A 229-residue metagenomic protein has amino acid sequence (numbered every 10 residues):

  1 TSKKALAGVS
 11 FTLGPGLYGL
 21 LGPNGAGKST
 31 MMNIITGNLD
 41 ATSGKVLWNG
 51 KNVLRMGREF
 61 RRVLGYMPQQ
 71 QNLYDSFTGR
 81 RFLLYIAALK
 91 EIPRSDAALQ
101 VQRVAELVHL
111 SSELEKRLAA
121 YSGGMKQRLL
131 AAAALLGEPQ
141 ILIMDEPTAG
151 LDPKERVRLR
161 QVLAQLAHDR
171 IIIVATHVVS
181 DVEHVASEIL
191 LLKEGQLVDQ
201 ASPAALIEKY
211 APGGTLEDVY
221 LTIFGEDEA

Functional and structural regions predicted by a protein language model:
T36: Helix-to-loop junction immediately C-terminal to a conserved catalytic motif
G44-R55, E59-F60: Conserved ABC transporter NBD signature motif
S76, R117-Y121: Conserved ABC ATPase signature
L84, A88, S95-E113: Conserved ABC ATPase "signature" region
L136-Q140: A short, proline-enriched helix->beta-strand linker immediately N-terminal to the Walker B motif in ABC-type P-loop
L142-E146: Catalytic Walker B motif of ABC-type/P-loop ATPase nucleotide-binding domains
